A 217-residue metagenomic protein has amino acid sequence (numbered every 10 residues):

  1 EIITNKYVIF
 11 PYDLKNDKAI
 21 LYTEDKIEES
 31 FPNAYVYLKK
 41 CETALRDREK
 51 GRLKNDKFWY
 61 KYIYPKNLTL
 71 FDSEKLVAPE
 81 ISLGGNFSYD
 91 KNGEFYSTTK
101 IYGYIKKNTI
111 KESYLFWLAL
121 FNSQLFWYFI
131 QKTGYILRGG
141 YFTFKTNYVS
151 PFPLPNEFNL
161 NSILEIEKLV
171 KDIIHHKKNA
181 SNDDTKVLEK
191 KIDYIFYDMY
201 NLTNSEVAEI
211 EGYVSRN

Functional and structural regions predicted by a protein language model:
E1-S162: Polybasic, glycine- and aromatic-enriched phosphate-binding surface used to engage nucleic acids
N33, L154-N217: Non-catalytic DNA-recognition/assembly elements of restriction-modification systems
